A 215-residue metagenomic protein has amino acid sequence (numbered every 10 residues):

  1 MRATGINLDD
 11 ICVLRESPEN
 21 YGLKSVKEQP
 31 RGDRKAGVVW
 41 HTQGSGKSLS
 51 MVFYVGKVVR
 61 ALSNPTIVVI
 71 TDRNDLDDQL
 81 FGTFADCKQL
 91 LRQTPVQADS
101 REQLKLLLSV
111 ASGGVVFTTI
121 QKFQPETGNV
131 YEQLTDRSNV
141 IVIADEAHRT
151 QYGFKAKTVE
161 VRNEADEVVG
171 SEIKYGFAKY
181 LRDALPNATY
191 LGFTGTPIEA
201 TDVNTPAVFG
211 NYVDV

Functional and structural regions predicted by a protein language model:
M1-V215: RecA-like P-loop NTPase motor core of helicase/translocase proteins
